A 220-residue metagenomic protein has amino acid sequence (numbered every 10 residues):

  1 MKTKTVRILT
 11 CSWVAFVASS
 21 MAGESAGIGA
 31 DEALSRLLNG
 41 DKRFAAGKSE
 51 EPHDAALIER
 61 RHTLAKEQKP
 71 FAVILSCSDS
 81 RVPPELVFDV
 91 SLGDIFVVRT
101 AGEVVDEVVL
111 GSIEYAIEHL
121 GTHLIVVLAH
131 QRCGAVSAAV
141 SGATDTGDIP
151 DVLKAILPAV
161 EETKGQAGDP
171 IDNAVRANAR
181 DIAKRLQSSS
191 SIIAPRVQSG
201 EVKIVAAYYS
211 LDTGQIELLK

Functional and structural regions predicted by a protein language model:
M1-T10: Bacterial N-terminal signal peptides that target proteins for export
L9-S19: Bacterial N-terminal signal peptides
A22-E67, L92-G93, G102-L120, S137-K220: Divalent-metal-activated hydrolytic enzyme cores
S76-R81, A101-V104, H130: Short glycine-enriched loops at secondary-structure junctions
E85: Portal/gating segments that form or line small-molecule/metal binding sites
D89-V97: Short helix-loop-beta junction
V127: Conserved functional hotspot residues or short segments at active or partner-binding sites across diverse domains
